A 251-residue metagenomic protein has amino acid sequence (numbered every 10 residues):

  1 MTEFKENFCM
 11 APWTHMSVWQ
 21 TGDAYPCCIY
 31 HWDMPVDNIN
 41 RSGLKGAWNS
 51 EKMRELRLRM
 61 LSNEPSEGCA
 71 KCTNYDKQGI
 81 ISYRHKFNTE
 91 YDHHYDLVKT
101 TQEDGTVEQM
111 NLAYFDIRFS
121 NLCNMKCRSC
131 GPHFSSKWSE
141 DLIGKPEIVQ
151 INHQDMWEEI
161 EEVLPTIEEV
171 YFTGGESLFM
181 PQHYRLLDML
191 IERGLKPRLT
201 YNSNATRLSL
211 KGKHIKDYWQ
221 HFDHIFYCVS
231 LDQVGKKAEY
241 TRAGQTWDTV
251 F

Functional and structural regions predicted by a protein language model:
M1-H93, L97, N111-Y114: Accessory C-terminal segments flanking Radical SAM cores
W19-G22, L44, C72, F119 (+4 more regions): Generic structural signal for small/hydrophobic residues in well-ordered secondary structure, especially within
K45-W48, A70, C127, G131 (+3 more regions): Non-transmembrane alpha-helical segments in soluble domains of secreted/periplasmic/extracellular proteins
A47, N88-G105, A113, L142-I160: Short microdomains enriched in Cys/His and/or Lys/Arg
G68, D76, L122-K126, G131-F134: Short pre-active-site segment immediately N-terminal to redox-active cysteine/selenocysteine motifs in thiol-based
L112-L122, G131-N152, P165-M180, R193-K211 (+1 more regions): Core AdoMet radical
M156-V163, K213-W219: Short amphipathic alpha-helix with an adjacent loop that forms part of the alpha/beta core around
Y184-D188, L210-Y218: Distinct, well-ordered alpha-helical segments
